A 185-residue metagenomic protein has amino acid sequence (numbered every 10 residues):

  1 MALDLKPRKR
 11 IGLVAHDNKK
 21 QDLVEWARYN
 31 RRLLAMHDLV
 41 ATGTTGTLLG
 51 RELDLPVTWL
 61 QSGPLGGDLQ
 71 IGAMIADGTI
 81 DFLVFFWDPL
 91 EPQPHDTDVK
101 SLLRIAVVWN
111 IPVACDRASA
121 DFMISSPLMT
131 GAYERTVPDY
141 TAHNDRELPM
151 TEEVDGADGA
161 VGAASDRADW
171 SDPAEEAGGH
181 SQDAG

Functional and structural regions predicted by a protein language model:
I11, R32-L39, W109-I111: Short active-site oxyanion
M36-T45, L49: Short internal beta-strands
D38, L55-G66, E134-V137: Short hydrophobic/aromatic-enriched beta-strand-loop microsegments
V40-T42, W59-Q61, F85, V113-R117: General beta-strand structural signal in soluble alpha/beta enzymes
D68-V108: Mid-chain, well-packed structural core segment of small domains
L102-M123: Short, acidic/small-residue loops that bind anionic groups at enzyme active sites
A118-T151: Short, glycine-/small-residue-rich phosphate/pyrophosphate-handling segment
